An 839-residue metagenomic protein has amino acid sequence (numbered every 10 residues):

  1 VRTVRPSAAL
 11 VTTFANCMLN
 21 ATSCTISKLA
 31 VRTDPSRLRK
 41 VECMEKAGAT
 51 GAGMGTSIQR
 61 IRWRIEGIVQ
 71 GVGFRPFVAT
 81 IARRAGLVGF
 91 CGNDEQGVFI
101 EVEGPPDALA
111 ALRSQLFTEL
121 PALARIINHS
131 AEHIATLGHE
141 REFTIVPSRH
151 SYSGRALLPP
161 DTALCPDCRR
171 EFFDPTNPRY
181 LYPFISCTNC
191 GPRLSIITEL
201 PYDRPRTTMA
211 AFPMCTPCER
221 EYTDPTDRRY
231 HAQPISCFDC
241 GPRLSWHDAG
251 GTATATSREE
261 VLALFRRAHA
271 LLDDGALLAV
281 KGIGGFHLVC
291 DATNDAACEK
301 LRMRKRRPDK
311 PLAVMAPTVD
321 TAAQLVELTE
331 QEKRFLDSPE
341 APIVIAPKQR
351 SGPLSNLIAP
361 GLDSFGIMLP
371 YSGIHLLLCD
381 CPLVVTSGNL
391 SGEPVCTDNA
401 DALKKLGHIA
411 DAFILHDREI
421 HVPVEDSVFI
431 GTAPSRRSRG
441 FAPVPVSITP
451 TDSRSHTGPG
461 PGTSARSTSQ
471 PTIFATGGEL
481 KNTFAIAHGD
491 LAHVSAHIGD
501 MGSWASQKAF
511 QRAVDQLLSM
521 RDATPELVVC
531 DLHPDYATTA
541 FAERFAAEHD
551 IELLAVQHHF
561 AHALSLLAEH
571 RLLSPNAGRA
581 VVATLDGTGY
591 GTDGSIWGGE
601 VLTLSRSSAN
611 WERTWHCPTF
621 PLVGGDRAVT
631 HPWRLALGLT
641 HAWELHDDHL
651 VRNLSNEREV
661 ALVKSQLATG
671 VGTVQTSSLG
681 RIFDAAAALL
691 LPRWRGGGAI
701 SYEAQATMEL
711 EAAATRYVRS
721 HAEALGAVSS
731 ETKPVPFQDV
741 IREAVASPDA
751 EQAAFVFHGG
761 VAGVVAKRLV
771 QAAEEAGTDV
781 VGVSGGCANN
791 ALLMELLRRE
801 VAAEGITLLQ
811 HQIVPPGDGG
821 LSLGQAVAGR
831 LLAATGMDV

Functional and structural regions predicted by a protein language model:
R2-A8, T12-K28, R32, S36-R39: Low-acidity, Ser/Thr- and Arg-rich intrinsically disordered low-complexity segments
R37-P234, F238-S245: Intrinsically disordered, low-complexity, mixed-charge
V146-G458, A465-V529, H533-E548: Active-site-adjacent structural elements in enzyme catalytic cores
P234, G241-R243, G478-Q516, G638-T778 (+1 more regions): A contiguous, well-structured pocket-lining segment that forms one wall/lid of small-molecule binding clefts in soluble
L278-A292, L383-P394, G587-I596, G670-L691 (+1 more regions): Conserved phosphate/anionic-ligand binding catalytic regions in large, soluble enzymes, centered on
D426-D452, R579-H641, V663-E711: Glycine-rich phosphate-binding loop of actin/hexokinase-like ATP-binding domains
D531, H549-H562, D779-S784, N789-A791 (+1 more regions): Conserved phosphate-binding/catalytic loops in two-lobed NTP-binding clefts
H559-L572, R579-L585, G591, P632-H641 (+3 more regions): Glycine-rich phosphate-binding/hydrolytic loop that grips phosphoryl groups
